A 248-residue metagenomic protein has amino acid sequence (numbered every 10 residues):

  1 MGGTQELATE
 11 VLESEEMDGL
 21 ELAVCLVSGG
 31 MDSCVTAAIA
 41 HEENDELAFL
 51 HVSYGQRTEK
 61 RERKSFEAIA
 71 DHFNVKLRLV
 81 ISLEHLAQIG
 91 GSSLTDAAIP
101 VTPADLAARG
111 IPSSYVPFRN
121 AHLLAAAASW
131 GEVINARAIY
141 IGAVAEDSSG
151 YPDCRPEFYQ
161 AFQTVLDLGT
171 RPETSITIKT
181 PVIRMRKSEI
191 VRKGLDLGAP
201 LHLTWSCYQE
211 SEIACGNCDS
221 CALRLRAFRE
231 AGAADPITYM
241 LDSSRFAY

Functional and structural regions predicted by a protein language model:
M1-Q5: N-terminal targeting leader peptides, primarily classical Sec-type signal peptides for secretion
E6-G198: ATP-dependent adenylation/nucleotidyltransferase module used to activate substrates
A125, W205-R226: Local cysteine-cluster metal-coordination motifs and their immediate loop/turn environment, predominantly Fe-S cluster
I139, Y208-C215, A233-L241: Charge-dense, low-complexity polyampholytic segments
D153-E157, S188, S220-C221, S244-Y248: Alpha-helix boundary/capping detector
I176, T180, E212, P236-Y239 (+1 more regions): Residue-level signal for alpha-helical context at structural boundaries
G194-D196, L201-E210: Short, intrinsically disordered, charge-biased short linear motifs at domain edges
A222-R224, F228-Y248: Short Fe-S-cluster ligation motifs
